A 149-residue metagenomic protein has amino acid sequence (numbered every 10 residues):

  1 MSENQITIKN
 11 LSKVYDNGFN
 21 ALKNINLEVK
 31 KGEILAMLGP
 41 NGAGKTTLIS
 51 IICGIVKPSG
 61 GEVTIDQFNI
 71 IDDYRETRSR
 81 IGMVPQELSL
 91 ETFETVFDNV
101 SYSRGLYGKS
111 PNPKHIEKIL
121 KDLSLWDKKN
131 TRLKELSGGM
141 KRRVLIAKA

Functional and structural regions predicted by a protein language model:
A36, S50, V144-A149: ABC ATPase nucleotide-binding domain "signature" region
P40-G44: Walker A (P-loop) phosphate-binding loop of ABC-type ATPase nucleotide-binding domains
C53: Helix-to-loop junction immediately C-terminal to a conserved catalytic motif
G61-D72, T77: Conserved ABC transporter NBD signature motif
S101, G105-K128: Conserved ABC ATPase "signature" region
R132-L136: Conserved ABC ATPase signature
